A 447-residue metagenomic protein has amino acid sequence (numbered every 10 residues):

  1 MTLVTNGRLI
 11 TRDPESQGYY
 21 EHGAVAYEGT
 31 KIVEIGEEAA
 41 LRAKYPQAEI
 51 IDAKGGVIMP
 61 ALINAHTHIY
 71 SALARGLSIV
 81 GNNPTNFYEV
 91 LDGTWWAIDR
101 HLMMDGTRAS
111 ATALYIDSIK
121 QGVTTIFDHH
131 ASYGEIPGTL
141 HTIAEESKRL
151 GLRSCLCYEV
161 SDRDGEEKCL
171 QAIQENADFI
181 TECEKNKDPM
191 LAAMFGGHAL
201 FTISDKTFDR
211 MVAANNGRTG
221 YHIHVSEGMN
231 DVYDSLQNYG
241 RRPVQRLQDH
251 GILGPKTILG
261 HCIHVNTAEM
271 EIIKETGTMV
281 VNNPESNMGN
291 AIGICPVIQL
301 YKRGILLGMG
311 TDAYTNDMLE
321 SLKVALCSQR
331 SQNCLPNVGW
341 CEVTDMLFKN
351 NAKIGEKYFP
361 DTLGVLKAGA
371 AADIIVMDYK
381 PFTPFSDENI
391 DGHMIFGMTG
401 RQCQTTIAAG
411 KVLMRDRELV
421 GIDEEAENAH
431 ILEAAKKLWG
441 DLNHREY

Functional and structural regions predicted by a protein language model:
M1-K44, G56-V57, E446: N-terminal metal-binding scaffold of metallo-dependent hydrolase/deaminase domains
T2-L9, R42-E89, D105, T112 (+1 more regions): Replace "His-x-His-based motif
D13, A371-N428: C-terminal cap of metal-dependent C-N hydrolases
A26, L77-H129, G134-L152, Q174-N186 (+2 more regions): Alpha-helical scaffold segments that flank or form the walls of functional sites
L73-T107, D164-G165, M229-K256, T276-M279 (+1 more regions): Active-site gating loops and adjacent loop-to-helix segments of metal-dependent hydrolytic enzymes
H130-I263: Metal-coordinating catalytic core of metallo-dependent amide/deamination hydrolases
G151, N215-G220, I252-P255, I272-V281 (+2 more regions): Glycine-enriched alpha-helix->loop->beta-strand junction motifs that scaffold or abut catalytic
D249-K256, I298-P381, I395-T399: His/Asp/Glu-enriched, well-ordered alpha-helical/loop segment that forms or immediately abuts the divalent-metal
